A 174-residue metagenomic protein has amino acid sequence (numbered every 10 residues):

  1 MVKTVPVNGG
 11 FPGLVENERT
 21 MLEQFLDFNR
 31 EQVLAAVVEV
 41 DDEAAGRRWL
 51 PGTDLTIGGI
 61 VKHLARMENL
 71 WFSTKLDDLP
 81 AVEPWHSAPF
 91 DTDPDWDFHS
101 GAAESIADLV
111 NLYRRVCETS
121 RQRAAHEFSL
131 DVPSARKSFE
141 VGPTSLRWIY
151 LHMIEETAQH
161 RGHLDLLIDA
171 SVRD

Functional and structural regions predicted by a protein language model:
M1-P12, E104-R114: Long, acidic, intrinsically disordered low-complexity segments
V2-P12, R19-V38, D42-D93, A135-D174: Short, contiguous alpha-helical
D93-P133, W148-M153: Acidic/histidine-rich alpha-helical segments that form the ligand environment of transition-metal centers
